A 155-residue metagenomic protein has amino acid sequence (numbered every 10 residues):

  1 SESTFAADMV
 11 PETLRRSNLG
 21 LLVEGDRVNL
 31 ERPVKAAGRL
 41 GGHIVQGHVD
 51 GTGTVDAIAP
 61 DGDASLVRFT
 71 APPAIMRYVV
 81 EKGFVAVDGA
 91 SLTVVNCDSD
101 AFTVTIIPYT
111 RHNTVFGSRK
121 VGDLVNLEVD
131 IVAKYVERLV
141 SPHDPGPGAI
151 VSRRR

Functional and structural regions predicted by a protein language model:
S1-R155: Conserved loop->alpha-helix
